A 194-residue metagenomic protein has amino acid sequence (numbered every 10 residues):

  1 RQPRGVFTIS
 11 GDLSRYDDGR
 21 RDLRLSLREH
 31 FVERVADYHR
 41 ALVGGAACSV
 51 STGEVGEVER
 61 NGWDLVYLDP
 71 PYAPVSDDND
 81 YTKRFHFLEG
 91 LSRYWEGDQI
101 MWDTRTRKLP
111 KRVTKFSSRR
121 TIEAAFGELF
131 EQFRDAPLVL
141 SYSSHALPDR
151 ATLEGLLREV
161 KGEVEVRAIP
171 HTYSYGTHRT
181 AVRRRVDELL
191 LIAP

Functional and structural regions predicted by a protein language model:
R1-T82, R93-R112: SAM-dependent nucleic-acid methyltransferase catalytic core
G53-E54, S141, P194: Structured loops at beta-to-helix junctions and adjacent beta-edge loops in soluble globular domains
E54-G56, F126-L129, T177-R179: Generic recognition of flexible, low-complexity loop/linker segments
Y67-D69, V139, I192: Structural motif
S76-F87, T121-F126: A short, conserved alpha-helix within the catalytic core of class I
K83-W95, T114-K115, E159-V160, V166-A168: Accessory, usually C-terminal, subdomains that scaffold auxiliary metal cofactors
R112-K161, A168-P170: Conserved Class I SAM-dependent methyltransferase catalytic core
R150-E154, V160-P194: Class I S-adenosyl-L-methionine
